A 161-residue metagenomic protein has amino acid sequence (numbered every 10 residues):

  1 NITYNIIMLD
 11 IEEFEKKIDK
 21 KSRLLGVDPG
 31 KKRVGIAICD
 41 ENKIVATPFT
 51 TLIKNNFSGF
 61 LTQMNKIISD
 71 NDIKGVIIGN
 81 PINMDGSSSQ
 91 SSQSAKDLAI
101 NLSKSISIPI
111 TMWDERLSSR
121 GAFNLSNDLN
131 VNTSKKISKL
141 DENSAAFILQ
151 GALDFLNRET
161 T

Functional and structural regions predicted by a protein language model:
N1-I7: Short, Lys/Arg-enriched N-terminal segments with co-localized hydrophobic residues within the first ~10-30 amino acids
I7-L25, K32-T161: Phosphate- and other anionic-substrate recognition elements at nucleic-acid/protein interfaces
